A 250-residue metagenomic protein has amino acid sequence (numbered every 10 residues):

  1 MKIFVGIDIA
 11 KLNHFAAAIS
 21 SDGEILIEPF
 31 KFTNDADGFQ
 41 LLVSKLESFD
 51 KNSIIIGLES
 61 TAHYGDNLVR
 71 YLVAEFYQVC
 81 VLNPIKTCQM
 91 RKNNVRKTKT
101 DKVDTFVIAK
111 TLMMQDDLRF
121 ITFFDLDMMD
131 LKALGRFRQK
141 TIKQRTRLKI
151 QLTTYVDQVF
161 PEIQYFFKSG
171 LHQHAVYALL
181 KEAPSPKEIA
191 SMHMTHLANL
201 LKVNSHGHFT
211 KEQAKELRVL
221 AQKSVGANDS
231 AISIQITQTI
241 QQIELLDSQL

Functional and structural regions predicted by a protein language model:
M1-L250: A detector of single, family-specific signature residues that are central to catalytic or substrate-handling motifs
